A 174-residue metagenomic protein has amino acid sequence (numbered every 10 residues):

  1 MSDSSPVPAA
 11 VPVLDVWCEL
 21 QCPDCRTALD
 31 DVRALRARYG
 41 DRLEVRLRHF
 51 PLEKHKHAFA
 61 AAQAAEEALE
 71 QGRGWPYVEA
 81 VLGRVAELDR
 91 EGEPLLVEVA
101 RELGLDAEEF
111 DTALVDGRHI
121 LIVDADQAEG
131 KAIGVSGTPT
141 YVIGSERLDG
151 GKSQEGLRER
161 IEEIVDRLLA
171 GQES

Functional and structural regions predicted by a protein language model:
S2-A10: Short beta-strand-to-loop junctions in surface cap/lid or active-site-entrance loops
V7, E53-H57, V85-D89, T112 (+2 more regions): Alpha-helix initiation/capping motif
V11, W17, D24-A37, R101-S174: C-terminal cap of thioredoxin/glutaredoxin-like
V13-R101, G171: Structural alpha/beta surface segment adjacent to cysteine/selenocysteine redox centers across thiol/disulfide enzymes
